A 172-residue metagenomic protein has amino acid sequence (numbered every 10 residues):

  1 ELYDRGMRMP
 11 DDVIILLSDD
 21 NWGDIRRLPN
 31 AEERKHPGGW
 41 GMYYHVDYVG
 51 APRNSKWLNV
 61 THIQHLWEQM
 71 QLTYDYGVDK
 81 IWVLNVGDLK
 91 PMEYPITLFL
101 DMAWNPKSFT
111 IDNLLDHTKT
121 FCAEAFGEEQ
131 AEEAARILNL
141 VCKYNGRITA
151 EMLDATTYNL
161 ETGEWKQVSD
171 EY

Functional and structural regions predicted by a protein language model:
E1-Y172: Substrate-binding groove of N-acetylhexosamine-processing glycoside hydrolases
